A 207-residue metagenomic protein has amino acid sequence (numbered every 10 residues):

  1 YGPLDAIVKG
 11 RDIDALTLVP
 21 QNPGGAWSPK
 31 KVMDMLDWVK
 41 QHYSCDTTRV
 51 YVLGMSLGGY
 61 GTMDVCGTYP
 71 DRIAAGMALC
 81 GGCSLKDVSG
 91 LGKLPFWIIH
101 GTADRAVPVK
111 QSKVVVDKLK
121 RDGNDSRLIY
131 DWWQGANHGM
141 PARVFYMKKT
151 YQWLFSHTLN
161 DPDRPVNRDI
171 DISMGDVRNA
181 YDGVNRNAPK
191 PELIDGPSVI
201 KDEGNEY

Functional and structural regions predicted by a protein language model:
Y1-M33: Active-site machinery of serine-nucleophile hydrolases
N22, M77-L85, G135: Active-site nucleophile loop of the alpha/beta-hydrolase fold
G25-L57, P70: Gly/Ser-rich "nucleophile elbow"/oxyanion-hole loop immediately N-terminal to the catalytic nucleophile in hydrolases
V52-G54, L79, I99: Short beta-strand immediately N-terminal to the catalytic nucleophile in serine-hydrolase-like folds
G59-P70, G76: Short glycine-enriched nucleophile-adjacent loop and the immediately C-terminal alpha-helix near the catalytic center
L85-K93: Conserved serine/cysteine hydrolase catalytic core
G92, W97-H100, D104: Short beta-strand/loop motif that positions the catalytic acidic residue of the alpha/beta-hydrolase fold
R105, V109-Y207: C-terminal catalytic histidine-bearing segment of alpha/beta-hydrolase fold enzymes
